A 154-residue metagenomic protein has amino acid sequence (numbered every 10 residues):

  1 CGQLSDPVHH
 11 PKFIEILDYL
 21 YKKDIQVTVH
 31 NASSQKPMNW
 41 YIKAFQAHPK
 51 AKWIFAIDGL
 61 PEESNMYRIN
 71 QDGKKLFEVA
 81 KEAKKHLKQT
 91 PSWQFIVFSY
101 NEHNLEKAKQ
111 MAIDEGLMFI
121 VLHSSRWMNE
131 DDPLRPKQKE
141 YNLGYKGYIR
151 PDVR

Functional and structural regions predicted by a protein language model:
C1-H10, K23-P37, H48-E78, T90-F98 (+1 more regions): Core AdoMet radical
K12-I16, P37-Q46, N104-L105: Distinct, well-ordered alpha-helical segments
L17-K22, A80-L87, K109, I113: Surface-exposed amphipathic alpha-helices with a cationic face
Y21, I42-K50, K84-K85: Acidic (Asp/Glu)-rich catalytic clusters
M38-W40, S64, E102-H103, E130-D132: Short Asp/Glu-rich motifs
F45-H48, D72, Q110-M111, P136-E140: Short, hinge-like loop/turn segments at secondary-structure boundaries
S99-E115: Catalytic cores of alpha/beta
L117-M118, H123-R154: Accessory C-terminal segments flanking Radical SAM cores
